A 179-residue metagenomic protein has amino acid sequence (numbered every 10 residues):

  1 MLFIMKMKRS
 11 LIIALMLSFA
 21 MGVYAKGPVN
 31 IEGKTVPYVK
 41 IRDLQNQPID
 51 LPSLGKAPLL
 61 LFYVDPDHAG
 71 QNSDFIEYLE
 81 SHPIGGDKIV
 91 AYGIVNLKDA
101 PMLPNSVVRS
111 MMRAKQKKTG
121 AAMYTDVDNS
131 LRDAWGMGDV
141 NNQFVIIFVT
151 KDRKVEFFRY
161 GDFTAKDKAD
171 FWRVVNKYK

Functional and structural regions predicted by a protein language model:
F3-I12: Bacterial N-terminal signal peptides that target proteins for export
I13-G22: Bacterial N-terminal signal peptides
V23-P37: N-proximal helix/coil linker or "cap" segments that precede and/or mark the start of modular domains
P37, T119-A122, M137-I147: Structural micro-motif
V39-P58: A short beta-strand-turn-helix
P52-D74: Short active-site neighborhood of thiol/selenol oxidoreductases, capturing the structured segment around
A69-Q116, R132: Structural microenvironment flanking redox-active thiols in thiol-disulfide oxidoreductases
N142-K179: Thiol-/selenol-based redox modules, centered on thioredoxin-like and closely related oxidoreductase domains
